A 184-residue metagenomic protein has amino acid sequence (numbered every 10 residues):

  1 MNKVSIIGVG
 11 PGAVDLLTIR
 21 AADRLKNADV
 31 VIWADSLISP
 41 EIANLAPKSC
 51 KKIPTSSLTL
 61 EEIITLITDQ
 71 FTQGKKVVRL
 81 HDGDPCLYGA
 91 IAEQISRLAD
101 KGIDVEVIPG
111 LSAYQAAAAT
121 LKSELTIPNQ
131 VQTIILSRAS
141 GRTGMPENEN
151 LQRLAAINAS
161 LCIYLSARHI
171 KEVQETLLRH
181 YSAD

Functional and structural regions predicted by a protein language model:
M1-I108, A116: Class I S-adenosyl-L-methionine
N2-I7, D104-E106, S112-D184: Beta-strand/loop-alpha-helix module characteristic of Rossmann-like adenine-cofactor folds
